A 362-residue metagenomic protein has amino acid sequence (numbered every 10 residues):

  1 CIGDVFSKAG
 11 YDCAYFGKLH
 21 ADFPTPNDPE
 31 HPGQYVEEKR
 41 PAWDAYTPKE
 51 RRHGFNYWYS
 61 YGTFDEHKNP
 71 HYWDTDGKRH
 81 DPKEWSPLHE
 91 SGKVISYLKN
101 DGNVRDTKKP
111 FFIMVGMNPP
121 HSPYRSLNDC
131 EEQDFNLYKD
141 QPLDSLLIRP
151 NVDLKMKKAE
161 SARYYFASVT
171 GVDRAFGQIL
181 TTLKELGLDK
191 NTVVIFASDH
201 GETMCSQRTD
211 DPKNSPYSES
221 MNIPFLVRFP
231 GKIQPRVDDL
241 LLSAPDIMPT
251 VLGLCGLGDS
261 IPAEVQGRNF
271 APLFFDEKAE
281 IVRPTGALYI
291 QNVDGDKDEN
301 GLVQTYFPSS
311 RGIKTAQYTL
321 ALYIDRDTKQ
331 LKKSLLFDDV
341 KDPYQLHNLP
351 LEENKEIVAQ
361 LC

Functional and structural regions predicted by a protein language model:
C1-Y323, T328-K332, Y344-Q360: Formylglycine-dependent sulfatase
L336-F337: Short hydrophobic beta-strand that contains or immediately precedes a catalytic carboxylate
